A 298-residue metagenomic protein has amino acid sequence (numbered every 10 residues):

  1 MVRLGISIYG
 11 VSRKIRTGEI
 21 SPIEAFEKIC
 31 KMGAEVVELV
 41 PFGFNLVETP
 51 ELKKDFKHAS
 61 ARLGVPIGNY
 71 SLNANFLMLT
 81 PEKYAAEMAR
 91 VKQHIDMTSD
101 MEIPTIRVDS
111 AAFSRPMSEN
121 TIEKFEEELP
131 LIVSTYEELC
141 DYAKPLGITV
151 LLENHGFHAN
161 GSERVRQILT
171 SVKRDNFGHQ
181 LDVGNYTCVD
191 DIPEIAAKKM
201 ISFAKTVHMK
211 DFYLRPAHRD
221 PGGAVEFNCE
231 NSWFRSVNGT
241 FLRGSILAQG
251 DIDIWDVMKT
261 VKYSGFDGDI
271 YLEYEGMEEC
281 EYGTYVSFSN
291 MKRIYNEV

Functional and structural regions predicted by a protein language model:
M1-S21: Boundary/entry segment of secreted carbohydrate-active catalytic domains
I6, I29, V37, S60 (+8 more regions): Conserved, mostly hydrophobic/aromatic
R13-E19, V40-L52, N75-A85, S114-S118 (+5 more regions): Acidic-and-aromatic substrate-binding clefts and catalytic sites of carbohydrate-active enzymes
I15, E27, D55-P66, T80-H179 (+1 more regions): Active-site acidic/histidine proton-transfer and metal-coordination neighborhood in alpha/beta enzyme cores
E19, V36-V37, I67-Y70, V133-D251: Acidic/histidine-rich catalytic cores of soluble enzymes
S21-F42, M101-E102: Catalytic domains of carbohydrate-active enzymes, especially glycoside hydrolases
A34, T98, I103, A204 (+1 more regions): A structural motif
E281-V298: C-terminal helical cap(s) of enzyme catalytic domains, especially alpha/beta-barrels
